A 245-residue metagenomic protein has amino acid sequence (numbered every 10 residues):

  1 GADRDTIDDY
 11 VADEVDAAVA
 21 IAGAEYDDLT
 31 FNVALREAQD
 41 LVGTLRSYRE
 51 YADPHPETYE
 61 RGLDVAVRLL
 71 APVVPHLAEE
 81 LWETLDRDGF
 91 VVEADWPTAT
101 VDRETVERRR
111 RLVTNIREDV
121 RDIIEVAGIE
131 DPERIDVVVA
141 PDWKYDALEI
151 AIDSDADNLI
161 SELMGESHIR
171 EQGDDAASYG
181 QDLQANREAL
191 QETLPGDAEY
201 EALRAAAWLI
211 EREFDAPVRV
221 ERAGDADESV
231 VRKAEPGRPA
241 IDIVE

Functional and structural regions predicted by a protein language model:
A2-G23, R36-E118, V138: Acidic, turn-prone loop/beta-hairpin segments
D5-T6, D16, T30, D155-L159: Secondary-structure junction/capping motif
Y10, L29, Y51-H55, V126-P132: Short acidic, glycine/proline-enriched loop segments that cap or flank alpha-helices
Y26-V33: Short helix-adjacent coil turns
V33-A34, P239: Positions within the helices of HEAT/ARM-like alpha-solenoid repeats
F90, A94-E245: C-terminal low-complexity, glycine/proline- and small-hydrophobic-enriched intrinsically disordered tails that act as
